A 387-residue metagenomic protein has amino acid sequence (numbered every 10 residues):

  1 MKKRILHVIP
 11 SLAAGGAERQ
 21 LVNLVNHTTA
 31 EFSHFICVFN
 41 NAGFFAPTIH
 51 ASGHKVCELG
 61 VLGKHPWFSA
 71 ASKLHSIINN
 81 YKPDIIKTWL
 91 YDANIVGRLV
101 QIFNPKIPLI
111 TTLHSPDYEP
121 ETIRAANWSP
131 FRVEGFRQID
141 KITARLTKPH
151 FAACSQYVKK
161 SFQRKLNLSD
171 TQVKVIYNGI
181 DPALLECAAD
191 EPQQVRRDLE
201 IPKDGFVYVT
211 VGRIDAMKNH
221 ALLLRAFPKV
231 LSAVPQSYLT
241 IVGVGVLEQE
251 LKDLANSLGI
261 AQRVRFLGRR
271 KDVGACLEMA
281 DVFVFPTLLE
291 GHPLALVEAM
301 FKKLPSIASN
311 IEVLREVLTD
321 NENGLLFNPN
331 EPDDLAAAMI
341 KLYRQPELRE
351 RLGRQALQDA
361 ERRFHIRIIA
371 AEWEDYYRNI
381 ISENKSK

Functional and structural regions predicted by a protein language model:
M1-K387: Membrane-interface segments of envelope glycosyltransferases acting on lipid-linked substrates or membrane lipids
